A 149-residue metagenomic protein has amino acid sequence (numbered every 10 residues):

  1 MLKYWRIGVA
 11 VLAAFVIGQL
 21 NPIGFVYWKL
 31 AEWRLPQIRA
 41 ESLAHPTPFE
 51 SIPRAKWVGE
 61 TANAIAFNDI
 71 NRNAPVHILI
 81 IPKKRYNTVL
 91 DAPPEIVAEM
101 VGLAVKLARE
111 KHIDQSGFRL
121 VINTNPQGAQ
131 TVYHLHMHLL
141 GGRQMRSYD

Functional and structural regions predicted by a protein language model:
L2-D149: HIT superfamily nucleotide-processing domains
